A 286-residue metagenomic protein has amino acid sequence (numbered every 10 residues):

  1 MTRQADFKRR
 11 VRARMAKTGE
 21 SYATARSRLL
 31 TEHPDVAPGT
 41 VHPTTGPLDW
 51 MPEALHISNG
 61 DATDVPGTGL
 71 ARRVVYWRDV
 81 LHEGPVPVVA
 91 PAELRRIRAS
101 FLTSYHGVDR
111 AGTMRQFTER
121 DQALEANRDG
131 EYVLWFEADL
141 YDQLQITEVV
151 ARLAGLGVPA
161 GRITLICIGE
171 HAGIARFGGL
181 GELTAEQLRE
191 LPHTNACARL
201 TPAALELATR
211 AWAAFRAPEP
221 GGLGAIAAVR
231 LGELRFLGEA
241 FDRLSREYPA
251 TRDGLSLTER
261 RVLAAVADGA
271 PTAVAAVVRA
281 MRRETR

Functional and structural regions predicted by a protein language model:
M1-A37: C-terminal alpha-helical interaction appendages
P34-G112: A structured, charge-rich N-terminal accessory region that forms the first stable segment of a protein and links
V65-G69, V86-P87, D142-V150, I174-G179: A short acidic (Asp/Glu
R73, E148-I163: A short alpha->loop->secondary-structure connector
Y105-G155: Long, hydrophobic/aromatic-enriched structural stretches that serve as scaffold segments
L165-E190: Short, conserved secondary-structure transition motifs
T184-A267: A conserved mid-domain beta-alpha-beta active-site/ligand-binding segment of alpha/beta enzyme cores
G269-R283: Short acidic, hydrophobic short linear motifs in intrinsically disordered regions
